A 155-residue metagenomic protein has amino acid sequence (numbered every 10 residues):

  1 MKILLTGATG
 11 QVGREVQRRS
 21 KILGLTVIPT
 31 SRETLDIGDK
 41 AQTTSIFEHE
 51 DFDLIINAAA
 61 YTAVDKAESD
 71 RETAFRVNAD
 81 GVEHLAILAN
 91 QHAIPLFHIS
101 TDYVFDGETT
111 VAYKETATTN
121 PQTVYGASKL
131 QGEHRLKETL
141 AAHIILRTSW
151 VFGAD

Functional and structural regions predicted by a protein language model:
K2, T26, D51-D53, P95 (+1 more regions): Structural signature of beta-strand start/N-cap positions in the alpha/beta core of ABC transporter nucleotide-binding
K2-I22: N-terminal Rossmann NAD(P)H-binding glycine-rich loop of SDR-like oxidoreductase domains
T6, T30, I55-A59, L96-T101 (+2 more regions): SDR active-site strand-loop-helix element
E15, R19, L88, R135: Rossmann-fold NAD(P)-dependent oxidoreductase module
K21-S45: Adenosine-cofactor binding site in Rossmann-like domains, unifying the SAM/SAH pocket of S-adenosylmethionine-dependent
L23, E50, Q91-H92, T139: Helix C-cap/helix->beta junction micro-motif
K40-V77, L88-N90: NAD(P)H-binding glycine-rich loop region in Rossmannoid oxidoreductase-like domains and their noncatalytic homologs
S69, R76, G81-H84, V104-L146 (+1 more regions): Catalytic helix-loop patch of NAD(P)-dependent Rossmann-fold dehydrogenases
